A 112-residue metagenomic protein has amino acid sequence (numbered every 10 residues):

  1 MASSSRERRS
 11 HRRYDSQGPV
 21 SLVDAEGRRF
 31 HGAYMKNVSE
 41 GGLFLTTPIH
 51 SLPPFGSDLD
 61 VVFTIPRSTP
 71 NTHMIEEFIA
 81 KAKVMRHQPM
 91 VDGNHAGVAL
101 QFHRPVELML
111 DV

Functional and structural regions predicted by a protein language model:
M1-E40, T46-L52, V112: N-terminal helix initiation/capping motif
A2, H87-V112: C-terminal output/interaction extensions
D15-P19, L52-T69: Short coil-to-beta transition motif at edge beta-strands of beta-rich domains
S16, L59, F78-A80, A96: Hydrophobic core residues within well-ordered beta-strands of beta-rich domains
D24, I65-R67, R86, R104-V106: Beta-strand elements of well-folded, non-transmembrane domains
N37, V84-Q88: A residue-level detector for short acidic-glycine micro-motifs
V61-M85: Mid-chain, well-packed structural core segment of small domains
